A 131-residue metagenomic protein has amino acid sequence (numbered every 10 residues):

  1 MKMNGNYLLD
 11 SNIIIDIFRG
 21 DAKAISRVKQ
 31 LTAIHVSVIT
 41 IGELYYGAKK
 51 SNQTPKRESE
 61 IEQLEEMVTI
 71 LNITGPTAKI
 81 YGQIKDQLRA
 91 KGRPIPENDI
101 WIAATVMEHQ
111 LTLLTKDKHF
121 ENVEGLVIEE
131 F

Functional and structural regions predicted by a protein language model:
M1-S37, Y46-E65: Short, well-structured N-terminal submotif of metal-dependent ribonuclease cores
K2, T69-L114: Active-site neighborhoods of divalent-metal-dependent phosphate/nucleic-acid chemistry enzymes
D10, S37, P94-P96, D117: Histidine- and aromatic-rich ligand-binding microenvironments
D10-S11, L44, Y81, V106: Generic structural signal for small/hydrophobic residues in well-ordered secondary structure, especially within
I14, I41-L44, A78, F120: A generic structural signal for short hydrophobic patches within well-formed alpha-helices
R27, E60, M67, I80 (+1 more regions): Residue-level recognition of specific faces of alpha-helices
V123-E130: Beta-alpha-beta core module
